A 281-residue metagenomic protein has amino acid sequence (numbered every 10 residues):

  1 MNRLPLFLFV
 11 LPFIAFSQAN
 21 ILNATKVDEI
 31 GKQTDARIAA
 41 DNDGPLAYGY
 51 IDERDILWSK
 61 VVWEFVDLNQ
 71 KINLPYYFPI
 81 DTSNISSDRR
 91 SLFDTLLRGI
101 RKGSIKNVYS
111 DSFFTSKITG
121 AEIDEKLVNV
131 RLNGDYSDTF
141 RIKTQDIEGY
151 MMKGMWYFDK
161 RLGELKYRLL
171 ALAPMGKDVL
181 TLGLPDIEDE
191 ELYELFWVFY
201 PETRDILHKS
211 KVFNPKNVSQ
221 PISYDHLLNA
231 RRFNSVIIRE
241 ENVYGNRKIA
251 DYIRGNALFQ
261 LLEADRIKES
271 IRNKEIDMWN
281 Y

Functional and structural regions predicted by a protein language model:
M1-T25: Bacterial Sec-dependent N-terminal signal peptides
L8, G154, G176: Residues that line or immediately flank small-molecule/substrate-binding pockets and catalytic motifs
Q18-K160, V179, Y200-Y281: A domain-level signal for the mature, folded cores of soluble proteins
Q145-I147, Y167-L169, Y193-L195: Extracytoplasmic
R161-G163, P185-E188: Short consensus segments that form the blades of beta-propeller domains, in both extracellular/periplasmic
E164, L169-L182: Extended serine/threonine-enriched, polar tracts that run as long, contiguous segments within proteins
E188-I206: Short secondary-structure subsegments characteristic of cysteine-rich extracellular domains
